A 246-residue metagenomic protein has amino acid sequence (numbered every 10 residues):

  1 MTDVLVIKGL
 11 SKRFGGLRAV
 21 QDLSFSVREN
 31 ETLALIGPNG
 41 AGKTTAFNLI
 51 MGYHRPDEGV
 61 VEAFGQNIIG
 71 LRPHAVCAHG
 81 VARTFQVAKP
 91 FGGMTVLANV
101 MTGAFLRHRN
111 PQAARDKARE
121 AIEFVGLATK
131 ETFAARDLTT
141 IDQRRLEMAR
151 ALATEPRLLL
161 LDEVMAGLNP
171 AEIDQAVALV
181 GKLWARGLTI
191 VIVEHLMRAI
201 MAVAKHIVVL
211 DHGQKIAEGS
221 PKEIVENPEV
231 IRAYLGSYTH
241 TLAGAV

Functional and structural regions predicted by a protein language model:
T2-V246: Glycine-rich phosphate-binding loops of nucleotide-dependent enzymes
